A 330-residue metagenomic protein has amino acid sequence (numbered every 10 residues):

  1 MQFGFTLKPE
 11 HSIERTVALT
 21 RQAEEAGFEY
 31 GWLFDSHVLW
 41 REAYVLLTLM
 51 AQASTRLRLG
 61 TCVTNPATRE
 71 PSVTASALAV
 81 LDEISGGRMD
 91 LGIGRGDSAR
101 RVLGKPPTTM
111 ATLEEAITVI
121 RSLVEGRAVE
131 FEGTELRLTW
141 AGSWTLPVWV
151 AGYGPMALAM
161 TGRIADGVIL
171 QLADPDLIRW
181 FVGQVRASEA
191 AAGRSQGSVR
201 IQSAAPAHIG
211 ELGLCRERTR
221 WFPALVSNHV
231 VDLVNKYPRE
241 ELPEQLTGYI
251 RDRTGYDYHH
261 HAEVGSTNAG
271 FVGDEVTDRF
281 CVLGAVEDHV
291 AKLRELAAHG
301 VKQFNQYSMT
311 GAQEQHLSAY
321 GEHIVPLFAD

Functional and structural regions predicted by a protein language model:
M1-C62, L146: N-terminal beta1-alpha1-beta2 module of alpha/beta enzyme domains
F3-L7, G31-L33, R58-C62, M89-I93 (+4 more regions): Hydrophobic faces of well-ordered beta-strands that scaffold small-molecule active sites in alpha/beta enzyme cores
H11-A23, T74-A77, G152-R163, R218-T219 (+1 more regions): Short, acidic/polar
R21-E25, L47-R58, L78-M89, G162 (+2 more regions): Acidic (Asp/Glu)-rich catalytic clusters
A23, G27, M50, L81 (+7 more regions): Conserved, mostly hydrophobic/aromatic
Y30-A53, N65, D97-R100, L172-P175 (+1 more regions): Glycine-rich, proline-tolerant flexible connector loops at the mouths of alpha/beta enzymes
Y44-T64, T68, A116-V119, L123 (+2 more regions): Alpha-helix-loop-beta-strand connector modules within alpha/beta enzyme cores
P106-L138, Q184-A298, D330: An alpha-helical appendage that flanks or caps ligand/catalytic pockets
